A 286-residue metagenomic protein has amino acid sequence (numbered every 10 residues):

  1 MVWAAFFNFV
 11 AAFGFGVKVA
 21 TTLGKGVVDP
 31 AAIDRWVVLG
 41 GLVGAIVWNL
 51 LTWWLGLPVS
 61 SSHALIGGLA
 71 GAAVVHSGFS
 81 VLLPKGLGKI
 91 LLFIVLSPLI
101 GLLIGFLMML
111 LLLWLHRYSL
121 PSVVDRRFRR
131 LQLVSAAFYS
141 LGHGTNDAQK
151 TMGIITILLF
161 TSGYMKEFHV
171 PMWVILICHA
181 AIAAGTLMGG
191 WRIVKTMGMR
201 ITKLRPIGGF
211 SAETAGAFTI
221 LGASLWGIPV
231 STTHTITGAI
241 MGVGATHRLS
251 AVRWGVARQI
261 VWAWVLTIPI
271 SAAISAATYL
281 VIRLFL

Functional and structural regions predicted by a protein language model:
M1-L286: Multi-pass alpha-helical transmembrane bundle typical of ion/small-solute transporters and intramembrane aspartyl
